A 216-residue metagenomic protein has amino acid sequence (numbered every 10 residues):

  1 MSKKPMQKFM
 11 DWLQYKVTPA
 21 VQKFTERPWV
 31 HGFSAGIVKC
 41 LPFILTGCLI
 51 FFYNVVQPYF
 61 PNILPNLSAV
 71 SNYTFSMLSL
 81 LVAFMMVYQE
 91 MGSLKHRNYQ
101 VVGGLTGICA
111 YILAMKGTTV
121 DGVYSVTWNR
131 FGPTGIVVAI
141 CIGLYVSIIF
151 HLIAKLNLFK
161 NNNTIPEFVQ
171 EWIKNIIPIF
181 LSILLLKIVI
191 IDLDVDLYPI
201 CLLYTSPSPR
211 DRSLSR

Functional and structural regions predicted by a protein language model:
M1-F24: Short, Lys/Arg-rich, polar N-terminal cytosolic tail immediately upstream of the first transmembrane signal-anchor
K16-S34, N162-Q170: Cytosolic juxtamembrane amphipathic/interface segments immediately preceding and feeding into a transmembrane helix
Q22-N157: Early transmembrane hairpin of solute transport permeases
I108-I112, E171-F180: Small-residue-rich segments of transmembrane alpha-helices in multi-pass membrane proteins, especially helix faces
Y145-N162, V189-C201: Juxtamembrane interface elements at the cytosolic ends of transmembrane helices in multi-pass membrane proteins
H151, E167-N175, K187: Conserved, well-structured core segments that form the ligand-binding/active-site neighborhood of functional domains
N175-I190, S206, R216: Selective recognition of specific alpha-helical transmembrane segments in multi-pass small-molecule
Y204-D211: Conserved small/polar residues in nucleotide/adenosyl-binding loops
